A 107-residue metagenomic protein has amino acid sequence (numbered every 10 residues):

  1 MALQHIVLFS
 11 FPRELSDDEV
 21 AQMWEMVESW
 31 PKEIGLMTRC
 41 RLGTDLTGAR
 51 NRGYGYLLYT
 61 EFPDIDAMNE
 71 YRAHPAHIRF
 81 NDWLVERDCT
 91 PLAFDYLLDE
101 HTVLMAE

Functional and structural regions predicted by a protein language model:
M1-Y54, P63-A73, C89, Y96-E107: Short S/T/G/P-rich N-terminal loop/turn motif that feeds into the first structured element of a domain
N81: N-terminal nucleotide/polyanion-binding subdomain common to many enzyme families
L84-E86, F94: Nudix hydrolase/Nudix homology domain
